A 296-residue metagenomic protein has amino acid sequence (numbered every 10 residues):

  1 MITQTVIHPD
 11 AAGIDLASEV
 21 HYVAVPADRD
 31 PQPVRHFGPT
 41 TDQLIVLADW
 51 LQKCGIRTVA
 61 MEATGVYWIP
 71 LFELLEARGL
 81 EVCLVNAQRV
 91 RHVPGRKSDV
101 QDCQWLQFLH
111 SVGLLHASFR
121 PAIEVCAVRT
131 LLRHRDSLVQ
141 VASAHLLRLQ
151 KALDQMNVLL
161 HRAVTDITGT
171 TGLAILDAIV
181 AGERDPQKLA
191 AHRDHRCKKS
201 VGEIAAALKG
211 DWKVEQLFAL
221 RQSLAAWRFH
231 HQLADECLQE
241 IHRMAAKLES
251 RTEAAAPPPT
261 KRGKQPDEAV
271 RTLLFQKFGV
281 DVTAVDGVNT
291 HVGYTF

Functional and structural regions predicted by a protein language model:
M1-F296: A detector of single, family-specific signature residues that are central to catalytic or substrate-handling motifs
